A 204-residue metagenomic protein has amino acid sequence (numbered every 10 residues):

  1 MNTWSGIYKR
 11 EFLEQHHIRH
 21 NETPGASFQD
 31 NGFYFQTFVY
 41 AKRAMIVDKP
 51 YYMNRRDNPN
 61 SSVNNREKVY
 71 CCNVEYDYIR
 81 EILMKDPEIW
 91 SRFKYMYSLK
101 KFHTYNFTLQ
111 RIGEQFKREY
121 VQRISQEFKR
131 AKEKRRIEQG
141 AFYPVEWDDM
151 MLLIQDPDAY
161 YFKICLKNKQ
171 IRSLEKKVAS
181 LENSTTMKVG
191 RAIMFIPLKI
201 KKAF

Functional and structural regions predicted by a protein language model:
M1-R66: Conserved nucleotide-sugar donor-binding catalytic segment
H20, P24, L83-R92: Inter-helical turn/loop segments and adjacent helix faces that build the functional surface of alpha-helical bundle
F33, C71, E75, Y97: Soluble or luminal CAZymes and related metallo-dependent hydrolases
F35-K42, N106-L109, P197: Short, amphipathic alpha-helical segments that act as regulatory/interfacial helices in nucleotide-processing proteins
K49-N58, V63-E88, Y105, R111-R136: Catalytic core of nucleotide-sugar-dependent glycosyltransferases
Y95-T108: Amphipathic alpha-helical repeat scaffolds of TPR domains
I124-S125, K129-R172: Eukaryote-biased recognition of C-terminal alpha-helical segments
Q155-F204: Boundary detector for helix-to-coil junctions that initiate low-complexity/charged tails
